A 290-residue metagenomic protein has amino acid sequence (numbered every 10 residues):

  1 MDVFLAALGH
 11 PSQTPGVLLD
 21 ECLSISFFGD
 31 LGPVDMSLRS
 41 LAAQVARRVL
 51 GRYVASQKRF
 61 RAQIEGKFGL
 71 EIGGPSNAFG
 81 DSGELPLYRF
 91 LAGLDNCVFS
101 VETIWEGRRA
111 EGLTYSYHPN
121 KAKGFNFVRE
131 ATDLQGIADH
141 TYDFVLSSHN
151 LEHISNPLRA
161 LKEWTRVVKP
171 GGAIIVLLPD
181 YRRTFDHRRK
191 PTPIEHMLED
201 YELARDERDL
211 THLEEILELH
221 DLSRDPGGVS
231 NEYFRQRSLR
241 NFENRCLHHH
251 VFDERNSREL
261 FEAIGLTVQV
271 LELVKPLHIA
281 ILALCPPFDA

Functional and structural regions predicted by a protein language model:
M1-D35: N-terminal amphipathic/basic-hydrophobic helices that include classical n-h-c signal peptides and signal-anchor
G29, D35-Q63: Class I SAM-dependent methyltransferase Rossmann-like catalytic core, especially the SAM/SAH-binding loop
Q63-I64, D139, L161: A short, aliphatic-rich alpha-helical micro-motif
G66-F68: Nucleotide donor/acceptor-binding cores
L70-D133: Class I SAM-dependent methyltransferase SAM/SAH-binding core
G107-R109, Y115-V128, L158-T165, K169 (+1 more regions): S-adenosyl-L-methionine-dependent methyltransferase catalytic module, highlighting the catalytic core
R129-F144: A short acidic, Gly/Pro-enriched loop at the edge of an enzyme's catalytic core that lines a small-molecule cofactor
D143-S155: A short SAM/SAH-binding and catalytic strip from SAM-dependent methyltransferases
